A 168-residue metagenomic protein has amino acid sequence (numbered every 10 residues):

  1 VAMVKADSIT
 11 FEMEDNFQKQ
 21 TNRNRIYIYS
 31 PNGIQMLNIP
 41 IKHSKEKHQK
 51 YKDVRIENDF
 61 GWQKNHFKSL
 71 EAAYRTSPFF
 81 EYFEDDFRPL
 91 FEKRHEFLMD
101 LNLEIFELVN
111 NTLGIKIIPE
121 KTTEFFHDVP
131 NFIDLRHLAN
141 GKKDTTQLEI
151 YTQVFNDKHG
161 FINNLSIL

Functional and structural regions predicted by a protein language model:
V1-L168: Residues lining hydrophobic/aromatic ligand-binding pockets adjacent to catalytic sites
